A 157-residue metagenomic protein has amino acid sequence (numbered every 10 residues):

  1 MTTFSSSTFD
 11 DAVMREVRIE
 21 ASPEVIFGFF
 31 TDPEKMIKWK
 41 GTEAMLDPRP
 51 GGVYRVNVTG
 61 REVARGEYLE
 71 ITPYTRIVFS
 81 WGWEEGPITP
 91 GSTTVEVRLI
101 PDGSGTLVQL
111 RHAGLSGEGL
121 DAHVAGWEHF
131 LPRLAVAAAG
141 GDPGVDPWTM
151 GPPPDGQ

Functional and structural regions predicted by a protein language model:
M1-M14: Short acidic N-proximal helix/loop "leader" segments that mark the beginning of a domain or an inter-domain linker
F9, E16, G117-L120: Active-site oxyanion-binding pockets that recognize sulfate/phosphate
M14-R15, A21, V25, D32-E67 (+2 more regions): Short beta-edge strand/loop motif at the mouth of beta-sheet-based domains
F29-F30, I71: Conserved catalytic core of Hanks-type protein kinase domains
F30, K40, W81, A138: Short, flexible helix/strand-to-coil boundary loops that buttress conserved ligand/catalytic motifs in alpha/beta
I37, A44-L46, P50, T59-L107 (+1 more regions): Hydrophobic-ligand binding "helix-grip"
G114-Q157: A conserved amphipathic terminal alpha-helix motif
